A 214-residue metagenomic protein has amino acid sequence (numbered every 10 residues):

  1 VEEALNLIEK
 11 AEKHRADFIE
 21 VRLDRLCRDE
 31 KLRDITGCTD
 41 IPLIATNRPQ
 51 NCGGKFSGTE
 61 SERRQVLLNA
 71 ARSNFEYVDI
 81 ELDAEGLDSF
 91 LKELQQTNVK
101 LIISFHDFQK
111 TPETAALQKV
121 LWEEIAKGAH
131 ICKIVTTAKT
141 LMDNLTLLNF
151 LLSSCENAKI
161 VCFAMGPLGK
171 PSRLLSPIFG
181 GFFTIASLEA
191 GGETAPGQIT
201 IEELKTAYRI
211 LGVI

Functional and structural regions predicted by a protein language model:
V1-C52, E60, R72: Conserved N-terminal beta1-alpha1 strand-loop-helix module at the mouth
R15-D17, D40-I41, R72-E76, E93-I103 (+3 more regions): Glycine-enriched alpha-helix->loop->beta-strand junction motifs that scaffold or abut catalytic
F18-L26, S73-L87, I102-P112, H130-L141 (+1 more regions): Catalytic beta/alpha-barrel core
D24-D40, L82-N98, P112-A116, K139-S153 (+1 more regions): Active-site-adjacent beta->alpha loops and helix N-cap segments on the catalytic face of soluble alpha/beta enzymes
S57-Q65: Glycine-rich, highly charged phosphate/nucleotide-binding loops
R64-N74: Glycine-rich phosphate/dinucleotide-binding loop and adjoining beta-alpha-beta core of small-molecule
A116-E124: Anionic-ligand binding region
L152-I214: C-terminal alpha-helical cap/extension of soluble enzyme domains
